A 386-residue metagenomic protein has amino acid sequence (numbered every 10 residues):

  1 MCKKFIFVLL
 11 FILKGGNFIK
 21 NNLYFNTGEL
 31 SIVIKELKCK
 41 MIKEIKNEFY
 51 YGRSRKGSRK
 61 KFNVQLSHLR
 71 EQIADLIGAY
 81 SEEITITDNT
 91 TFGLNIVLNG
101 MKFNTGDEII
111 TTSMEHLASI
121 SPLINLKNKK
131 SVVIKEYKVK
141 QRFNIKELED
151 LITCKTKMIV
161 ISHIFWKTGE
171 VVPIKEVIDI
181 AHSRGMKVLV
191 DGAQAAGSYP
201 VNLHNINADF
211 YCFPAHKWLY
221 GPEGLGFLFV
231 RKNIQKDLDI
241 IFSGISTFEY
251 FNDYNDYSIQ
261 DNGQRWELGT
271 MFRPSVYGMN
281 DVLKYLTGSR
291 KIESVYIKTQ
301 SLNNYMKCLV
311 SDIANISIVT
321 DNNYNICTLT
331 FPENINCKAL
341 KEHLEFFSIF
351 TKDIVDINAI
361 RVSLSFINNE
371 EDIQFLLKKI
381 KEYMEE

Functional and structural regions predicted by a protein language model:
F5-E386: Pyridoxal 5′-phosphate
